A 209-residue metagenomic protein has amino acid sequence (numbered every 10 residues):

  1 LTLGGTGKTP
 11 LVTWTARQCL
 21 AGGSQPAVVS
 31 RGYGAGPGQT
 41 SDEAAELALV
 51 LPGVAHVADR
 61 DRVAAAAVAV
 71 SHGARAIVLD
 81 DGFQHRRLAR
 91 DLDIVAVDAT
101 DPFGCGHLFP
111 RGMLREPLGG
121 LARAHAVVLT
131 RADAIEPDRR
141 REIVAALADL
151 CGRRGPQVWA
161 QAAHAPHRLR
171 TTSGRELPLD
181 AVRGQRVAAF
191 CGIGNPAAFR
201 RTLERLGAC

Functional and structural regions predicted by a protein language model:
L1-A35, A134: Walker A (P-loop) phosphate-binding motif
S24, V28-R154: Phosphate/Mg2+-binding loops and adjacent switch elements in nucleotide/diphosphate-handling enzyme cores
Q25-P26, D93, W159, V187 (+1 more regions): Hydrophobic anchor at the start of a short beta-strand that flanks the dinucleotide cofactor-binding loop
F103, P166-D180: A short, charged helix-loop
A126-R139, A162-L169, F190-N195: G-domain G4 guanine-recognition motif of GTPases
L150, G155-A165: Beta-strand->loop->alpha-helix junctions that form or flank phosphate-binding loops in nucleotide-handling enzymes
R175, V182-C209: Redox- and metal-dependent alpha/beta enzyme cores, enriched for Fe-S-associated oxidoreductases and cofactor-handling
